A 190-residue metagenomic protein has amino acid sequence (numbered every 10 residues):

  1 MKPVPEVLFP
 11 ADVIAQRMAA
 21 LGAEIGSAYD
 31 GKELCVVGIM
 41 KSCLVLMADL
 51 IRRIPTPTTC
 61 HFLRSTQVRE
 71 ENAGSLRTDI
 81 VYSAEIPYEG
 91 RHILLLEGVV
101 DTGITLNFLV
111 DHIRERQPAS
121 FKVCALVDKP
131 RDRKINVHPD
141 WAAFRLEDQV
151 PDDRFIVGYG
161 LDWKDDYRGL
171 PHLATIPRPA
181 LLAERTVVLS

Functional and structural regions predicted by a protein language model:
M1-S190: PRPP-associated nucleotide enzymes
